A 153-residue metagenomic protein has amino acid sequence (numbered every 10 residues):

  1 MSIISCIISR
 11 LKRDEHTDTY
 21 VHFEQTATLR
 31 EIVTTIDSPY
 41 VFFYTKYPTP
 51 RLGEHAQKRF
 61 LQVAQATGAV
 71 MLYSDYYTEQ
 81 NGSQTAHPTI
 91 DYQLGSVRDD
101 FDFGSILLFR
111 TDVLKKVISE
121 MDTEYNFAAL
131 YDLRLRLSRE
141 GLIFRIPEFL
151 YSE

Functional and structural regions predicted by a protein language model:
M1-A27, E31: N-proximal low-complexity "stem/linker" segments adjacent to membrane-targeting elements
Y20, M71, I143-R145: Conserved beta-strand scaffold positions in the cores of enzyme catalytic domains, especially in NTP/NDP-utilizing
E31, H55-Q62, D132-R136: Alpha-helical elements of Rossmann-like donor-binding domains used by nucleotide-donor carbohydrate transfer enzymes
D37-R51: Short beta-strand-to-loop acidic/aromatic patch adjacent to the donor-nucleotide binding site
S38, A66-A69, E140-G141: Short, high-confidence coil segments that cap the C-terminus of an alpha-helix and link into the following beta-strand
P48-A86: Conserved donor NDP-sugar-binding/catalytic core segment of glycosyltransferases
Y73-I106: Acidic/His-rich active-site region of diverse nucleotide-sugar glycosyltransferases
L94-E153: Conserved nucleotide-sugar donor-binding catalytic segment
